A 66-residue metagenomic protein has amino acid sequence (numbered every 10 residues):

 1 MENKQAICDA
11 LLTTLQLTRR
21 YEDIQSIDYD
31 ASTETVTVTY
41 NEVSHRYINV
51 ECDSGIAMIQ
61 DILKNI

Functional and structural regions predicted by a protein language model:
M1-E2, N49: Charge-dense, low-complexity intrinsically disordered segments
E2-D30, Q60-D61: N-terminal acidic leader/helix
L11, E51-I66: Ampiphathic alpha-helical segments that act as solvent-exposed interaction surfaces
S32-E34: Beta-strand-connecting loop/turn residues
V36-Y40: Short linear proline/tyrosine/threonine-rich motifs used for host-factor recruitment and membrane trafficking/assembly
N41, V50: Surface loops and adjacent helix of pleckstrin homology
H45-Y47: Generic detection of short hydrophobic beta-strand segments and adjacent strand-loop junctions
